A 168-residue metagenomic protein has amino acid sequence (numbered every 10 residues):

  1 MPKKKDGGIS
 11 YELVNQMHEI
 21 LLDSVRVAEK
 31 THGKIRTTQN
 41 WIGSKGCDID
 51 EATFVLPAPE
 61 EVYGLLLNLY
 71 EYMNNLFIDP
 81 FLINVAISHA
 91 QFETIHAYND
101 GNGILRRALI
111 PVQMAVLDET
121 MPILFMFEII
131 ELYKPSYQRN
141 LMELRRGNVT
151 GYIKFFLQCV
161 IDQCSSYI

Functional and structural regions predicted by a protein language model:
M1-I168: FIC/Doc superfamily catalytic core
